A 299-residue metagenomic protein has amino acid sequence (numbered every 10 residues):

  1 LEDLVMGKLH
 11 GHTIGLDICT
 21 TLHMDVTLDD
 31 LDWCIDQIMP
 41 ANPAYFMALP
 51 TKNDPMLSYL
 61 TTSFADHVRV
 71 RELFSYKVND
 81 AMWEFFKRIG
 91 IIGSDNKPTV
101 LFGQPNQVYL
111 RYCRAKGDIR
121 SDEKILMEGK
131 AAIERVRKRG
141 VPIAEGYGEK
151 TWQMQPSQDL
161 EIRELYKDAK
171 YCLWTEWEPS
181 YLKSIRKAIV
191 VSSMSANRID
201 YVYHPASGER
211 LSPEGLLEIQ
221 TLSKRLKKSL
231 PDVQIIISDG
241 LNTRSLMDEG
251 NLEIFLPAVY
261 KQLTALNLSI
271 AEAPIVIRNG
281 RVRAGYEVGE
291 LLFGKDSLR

Functional and structural regions predicted by a protein language model:
L1-T175, G280-R281, G294-R299: Anaerobic metallocofactor- and corrinoid-dependent redox/one-carbon enzyme cores, especially those from methanogenesis
L1-V5, T13, H204-R299: Conserved mixed alpha/beta catalytic, RNA-binding, or beta-rich assembly cores of soluble enzyme, regulatory
I14-L16, A48, V190-S193, I270-P274: General beta-strand structural signal in soluble alpha/beta enzymes
D25-D29, I199-Y203, V282-Y286: Short, solvent-exposed polar/charged micro-motifs at secondary-structure junctions
P55-Y59, V190, G240, E287: Residue-level preference for alpha-helix termini and adjacent loops
Y147-K227: N-terminal low-complexity, intrinsically disordered segments
